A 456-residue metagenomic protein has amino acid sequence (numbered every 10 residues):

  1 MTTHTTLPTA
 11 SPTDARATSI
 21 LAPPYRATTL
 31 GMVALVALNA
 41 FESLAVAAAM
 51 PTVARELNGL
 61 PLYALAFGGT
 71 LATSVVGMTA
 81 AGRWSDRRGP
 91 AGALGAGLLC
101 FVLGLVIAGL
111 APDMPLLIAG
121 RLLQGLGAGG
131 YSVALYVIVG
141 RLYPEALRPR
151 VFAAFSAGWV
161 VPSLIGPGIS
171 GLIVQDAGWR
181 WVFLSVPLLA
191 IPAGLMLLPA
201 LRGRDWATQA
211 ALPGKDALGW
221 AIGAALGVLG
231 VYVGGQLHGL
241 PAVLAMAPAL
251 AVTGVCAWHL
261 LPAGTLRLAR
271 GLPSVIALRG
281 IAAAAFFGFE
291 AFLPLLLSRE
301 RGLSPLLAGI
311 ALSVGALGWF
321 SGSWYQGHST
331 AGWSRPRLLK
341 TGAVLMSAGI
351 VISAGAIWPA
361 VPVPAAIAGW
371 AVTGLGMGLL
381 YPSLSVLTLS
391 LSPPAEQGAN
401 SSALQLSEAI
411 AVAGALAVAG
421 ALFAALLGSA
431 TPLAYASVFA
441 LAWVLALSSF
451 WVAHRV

Functional and structural regions predicted by a protein language model:
M1-F41: Cytosolic juxtamembrane N-terminal segment immediately preceding the first transmembrane helix of multi-pass
Y25-A48, F67-G69, V76-A80, A91 (+1 more regions): 12-transmembrane solute porter fold
A47-P51, G104, S132, Y136 (+3 more regions): Interfacial helix-capping/hinge residues at the ends of transmembrane alpha-helices
A54, N58-L65, A153, P305-G309 (+1 more regions): Small-residue hotspots at the loop-to-helix junctions and early N-terminal turns of transmembrane alpha-helices
A54, S85, A108-G109, G140-Y143 (+5 more regions): Helix-capping/transition residues at the boundaries of transmembrane alpha-helices and the short helical linkers
G59, V139-P149, G302, T388-Q397: Paired intracellular helix-loop junctions of major facilitator superfamily
G82-G214: Helix-loop-helix hairpins in multi-pass membrane proteins, especially solute transporters
Q175-R279, A285, E290: Hydrophobic transmembrane-helix bundles of small-molecule transporters
